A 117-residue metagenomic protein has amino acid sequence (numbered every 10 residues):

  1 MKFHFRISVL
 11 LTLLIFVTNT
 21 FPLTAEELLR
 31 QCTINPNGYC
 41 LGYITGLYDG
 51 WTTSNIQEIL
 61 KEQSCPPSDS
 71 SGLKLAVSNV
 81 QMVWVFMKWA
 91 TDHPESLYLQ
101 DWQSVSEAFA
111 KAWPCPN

Functional and structural regions predicted by a protein language model:
M1, P22-L23: Absolute protein N-terminus
M1-V9: Bacterial N-terminal signal peptides that target proteins for export
F5, P67-S68, E95: Generic low-complexity segments that are intrinsically disordered, proline-rich and/or Lys/Arg-biased
V9-L10, T33, A110: Short N-terminal leader segment in a subset of presequences, especially plant chloroplast and some mitochondrial
T12-T20: N-terminal signal peptide c-region/cleavage motif recognized by signal peptidases
L23-K88: Short N-proximal segments of mature Sec-exported proteins
K88-N117: Short, compact, well-ordered microdomains
